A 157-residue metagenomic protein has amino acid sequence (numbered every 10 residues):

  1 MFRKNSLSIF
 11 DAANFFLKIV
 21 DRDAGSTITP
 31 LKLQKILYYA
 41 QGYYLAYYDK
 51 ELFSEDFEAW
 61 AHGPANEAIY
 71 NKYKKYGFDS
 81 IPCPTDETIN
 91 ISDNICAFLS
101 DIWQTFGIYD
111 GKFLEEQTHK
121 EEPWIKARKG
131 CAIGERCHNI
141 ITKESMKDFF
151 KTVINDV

Functional and structural regions predicted by a protein language model:
M1-V157: Domain-edge interaction signal
